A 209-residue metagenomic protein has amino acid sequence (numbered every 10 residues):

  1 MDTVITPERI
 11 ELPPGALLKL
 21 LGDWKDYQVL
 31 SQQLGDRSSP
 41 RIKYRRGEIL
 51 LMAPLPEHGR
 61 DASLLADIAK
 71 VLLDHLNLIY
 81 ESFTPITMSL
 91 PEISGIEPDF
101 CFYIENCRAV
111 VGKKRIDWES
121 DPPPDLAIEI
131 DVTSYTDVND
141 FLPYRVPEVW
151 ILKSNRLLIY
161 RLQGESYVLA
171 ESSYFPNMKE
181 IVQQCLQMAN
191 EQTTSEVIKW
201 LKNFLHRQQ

Functional and structural regions predicted by a protein language model:
M1-Q209: Gly/Pro/Ser/Thr-rich low-complexity, intrinsically disordered segments predominantly at protein N-termini
